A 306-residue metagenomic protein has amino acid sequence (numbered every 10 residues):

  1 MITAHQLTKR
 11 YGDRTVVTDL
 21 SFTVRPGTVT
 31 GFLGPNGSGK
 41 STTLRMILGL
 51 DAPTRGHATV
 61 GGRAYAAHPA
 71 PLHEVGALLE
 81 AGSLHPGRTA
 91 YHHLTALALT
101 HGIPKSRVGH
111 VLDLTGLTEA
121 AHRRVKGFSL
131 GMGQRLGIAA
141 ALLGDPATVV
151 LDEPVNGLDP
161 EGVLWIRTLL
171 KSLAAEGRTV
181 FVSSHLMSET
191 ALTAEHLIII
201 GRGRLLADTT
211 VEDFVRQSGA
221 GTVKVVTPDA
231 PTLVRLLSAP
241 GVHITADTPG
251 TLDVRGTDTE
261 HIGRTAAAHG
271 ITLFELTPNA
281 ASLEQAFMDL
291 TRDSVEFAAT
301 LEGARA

Functional and structural regions predicted by a protein language model:
I2-E195, I199-G201: ABC transporter nucleotide-binding domains
A66, H85, I103, S188 (+4 more regions): Short alpha-helical
H101, G177, S218, G241 (+2 more regions): Conserved NTP-handling cores and scaffolds of large molecular machines
H101-K105, V163, T227, R255-T257 (+1 more regions): Short alpha-helix boundary/capping motifs
H110, E212-R216, T300: Short, flexible cytosolic linker that couples an ABC transmembrane/permease module to its adjacent nucleotide-binding
G116, G241-T245, T272-L276: A short linear hydrophobic-aromatic micro-motif
I166-D253, T257: ABC transporter nucleotide-binding domain
R255-A306: C-terminal coupling/interaction segments
